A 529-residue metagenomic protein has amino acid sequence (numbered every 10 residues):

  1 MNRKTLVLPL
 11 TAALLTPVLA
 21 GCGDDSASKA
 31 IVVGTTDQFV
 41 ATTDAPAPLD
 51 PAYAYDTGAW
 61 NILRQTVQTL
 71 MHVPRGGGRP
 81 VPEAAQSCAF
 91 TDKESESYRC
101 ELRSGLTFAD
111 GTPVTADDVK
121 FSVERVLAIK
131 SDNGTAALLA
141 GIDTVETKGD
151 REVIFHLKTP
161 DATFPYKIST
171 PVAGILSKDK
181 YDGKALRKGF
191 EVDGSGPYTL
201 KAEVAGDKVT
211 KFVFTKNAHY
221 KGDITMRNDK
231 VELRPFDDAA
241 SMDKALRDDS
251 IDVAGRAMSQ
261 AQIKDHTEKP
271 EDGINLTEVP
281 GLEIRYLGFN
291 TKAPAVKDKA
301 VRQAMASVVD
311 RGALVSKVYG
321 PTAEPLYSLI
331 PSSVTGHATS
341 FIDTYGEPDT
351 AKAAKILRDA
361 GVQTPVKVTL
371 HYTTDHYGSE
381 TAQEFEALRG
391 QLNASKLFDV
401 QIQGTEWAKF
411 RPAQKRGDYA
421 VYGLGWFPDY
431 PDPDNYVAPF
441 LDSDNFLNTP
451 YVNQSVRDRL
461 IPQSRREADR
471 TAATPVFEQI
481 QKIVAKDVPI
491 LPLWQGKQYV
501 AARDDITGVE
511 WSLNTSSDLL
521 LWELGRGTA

Functional and structural regions predicted by a protein language model:
T35-K93, E124, D193: N-terminal lobe/hinge region of extracytoplasmic solute-binding protein
R99-E101, A136-K180: Surface-exposed binding/hinge segments that line and control ligand-binding clefts or catalytic entry sites
T115-S122, E152-H156, P197, N228-K230 (+3 more regions): Alpha-helical secondary-structure segments
S169-I224, K230: Gly/Pro-rich hinge or "lid" segments in bacterial periplasmic/extracellular proteins
A218-D265: Ligand-site clamp/hinge motif
V309-G336, E380-A387, R411-A529: Detector for C-terminal structural segments
P325-A360, Y377-Q383: Structural transition elements
R358-P428: Ligand/substrate-recognition segments at binding pockets and active sites
